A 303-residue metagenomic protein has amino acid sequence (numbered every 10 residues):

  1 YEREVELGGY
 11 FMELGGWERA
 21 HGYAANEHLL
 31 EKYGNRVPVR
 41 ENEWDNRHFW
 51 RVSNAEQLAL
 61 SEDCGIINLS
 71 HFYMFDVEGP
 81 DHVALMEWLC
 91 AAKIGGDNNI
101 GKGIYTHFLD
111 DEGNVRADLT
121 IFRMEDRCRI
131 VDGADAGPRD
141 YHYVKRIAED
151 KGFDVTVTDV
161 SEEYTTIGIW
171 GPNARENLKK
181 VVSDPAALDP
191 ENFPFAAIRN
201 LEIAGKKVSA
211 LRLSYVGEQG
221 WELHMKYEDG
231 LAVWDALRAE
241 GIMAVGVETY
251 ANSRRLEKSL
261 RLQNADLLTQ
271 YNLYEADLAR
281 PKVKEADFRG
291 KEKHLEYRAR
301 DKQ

Functional and structural regions predicted by a protein language model:
Y1-Q303: Glycine/proline-enriched, intrinsically flexible loops and inter-domain linkers
